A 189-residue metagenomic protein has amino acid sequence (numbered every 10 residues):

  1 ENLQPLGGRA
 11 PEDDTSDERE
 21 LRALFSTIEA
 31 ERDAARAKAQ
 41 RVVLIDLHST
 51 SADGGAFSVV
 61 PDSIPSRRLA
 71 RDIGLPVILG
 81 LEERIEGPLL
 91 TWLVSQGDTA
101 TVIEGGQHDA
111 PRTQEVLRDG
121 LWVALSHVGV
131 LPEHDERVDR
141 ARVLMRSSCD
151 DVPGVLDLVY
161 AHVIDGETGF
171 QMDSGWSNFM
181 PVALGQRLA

Functional and structural regions predicted by a protein language model:
E1-A189: Structured catalytic-domain cores with a bias toward divalent-metal coordination
